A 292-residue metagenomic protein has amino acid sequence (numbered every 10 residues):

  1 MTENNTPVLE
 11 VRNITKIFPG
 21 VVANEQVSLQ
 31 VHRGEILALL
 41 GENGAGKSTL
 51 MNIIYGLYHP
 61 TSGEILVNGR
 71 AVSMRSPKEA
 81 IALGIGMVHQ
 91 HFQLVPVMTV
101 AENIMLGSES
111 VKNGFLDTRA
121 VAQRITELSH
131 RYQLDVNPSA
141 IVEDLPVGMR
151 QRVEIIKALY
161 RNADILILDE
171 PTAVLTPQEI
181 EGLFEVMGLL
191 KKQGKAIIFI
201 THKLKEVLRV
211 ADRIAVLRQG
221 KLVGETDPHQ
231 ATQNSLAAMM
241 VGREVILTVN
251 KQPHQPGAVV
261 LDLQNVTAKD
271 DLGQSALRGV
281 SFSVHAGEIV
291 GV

Functional and structural regions predicted by a protein language model:
T2-V292: Glycine-rich phosphate-binding loops of nucleotide-dependent enzymes
